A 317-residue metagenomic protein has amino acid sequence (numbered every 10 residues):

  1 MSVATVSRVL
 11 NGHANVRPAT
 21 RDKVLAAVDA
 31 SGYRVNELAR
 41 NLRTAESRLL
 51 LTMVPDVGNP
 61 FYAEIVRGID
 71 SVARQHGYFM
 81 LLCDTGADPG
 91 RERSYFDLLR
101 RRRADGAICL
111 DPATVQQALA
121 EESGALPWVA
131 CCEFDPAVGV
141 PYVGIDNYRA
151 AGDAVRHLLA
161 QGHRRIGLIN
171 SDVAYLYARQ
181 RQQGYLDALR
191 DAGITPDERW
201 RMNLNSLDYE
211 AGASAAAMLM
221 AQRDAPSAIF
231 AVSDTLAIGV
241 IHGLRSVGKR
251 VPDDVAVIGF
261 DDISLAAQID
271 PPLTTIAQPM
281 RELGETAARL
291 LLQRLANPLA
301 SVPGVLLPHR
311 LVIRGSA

Functional and structural regions predicted by a protein language model:
M1-E46, A317: N-terminal helix-turn-helix DNA-binding module of bacterial transcription factors
Y33-L98, R102-D105, L186-D187: Amphipathic helical "hinge" segments at domain boundaries
A73-D84, L186-E210: Short beta-strand elements in bilobed, periplasmic/extracellular small-molecule ligand-binding domains
G86-A87, C109-D153, A174, T195 (+2 more regions): Flexible loop/hinge segments that line or gate small-molecule binding clefts
R100-D111, G167-I169, M202, R223-S233 (+1 more regions): Periplasmic-binding protein-like
V143-L168, Q183, D187, Y209-M218 (+2 more regions): Hydrophobic alpha-helical segments within soluble ligand-binding/sensing domains
A154-A192, R199, P303-S316: An alpha-beta-alpha
A217-A317: Flexible loop/turn connectors
